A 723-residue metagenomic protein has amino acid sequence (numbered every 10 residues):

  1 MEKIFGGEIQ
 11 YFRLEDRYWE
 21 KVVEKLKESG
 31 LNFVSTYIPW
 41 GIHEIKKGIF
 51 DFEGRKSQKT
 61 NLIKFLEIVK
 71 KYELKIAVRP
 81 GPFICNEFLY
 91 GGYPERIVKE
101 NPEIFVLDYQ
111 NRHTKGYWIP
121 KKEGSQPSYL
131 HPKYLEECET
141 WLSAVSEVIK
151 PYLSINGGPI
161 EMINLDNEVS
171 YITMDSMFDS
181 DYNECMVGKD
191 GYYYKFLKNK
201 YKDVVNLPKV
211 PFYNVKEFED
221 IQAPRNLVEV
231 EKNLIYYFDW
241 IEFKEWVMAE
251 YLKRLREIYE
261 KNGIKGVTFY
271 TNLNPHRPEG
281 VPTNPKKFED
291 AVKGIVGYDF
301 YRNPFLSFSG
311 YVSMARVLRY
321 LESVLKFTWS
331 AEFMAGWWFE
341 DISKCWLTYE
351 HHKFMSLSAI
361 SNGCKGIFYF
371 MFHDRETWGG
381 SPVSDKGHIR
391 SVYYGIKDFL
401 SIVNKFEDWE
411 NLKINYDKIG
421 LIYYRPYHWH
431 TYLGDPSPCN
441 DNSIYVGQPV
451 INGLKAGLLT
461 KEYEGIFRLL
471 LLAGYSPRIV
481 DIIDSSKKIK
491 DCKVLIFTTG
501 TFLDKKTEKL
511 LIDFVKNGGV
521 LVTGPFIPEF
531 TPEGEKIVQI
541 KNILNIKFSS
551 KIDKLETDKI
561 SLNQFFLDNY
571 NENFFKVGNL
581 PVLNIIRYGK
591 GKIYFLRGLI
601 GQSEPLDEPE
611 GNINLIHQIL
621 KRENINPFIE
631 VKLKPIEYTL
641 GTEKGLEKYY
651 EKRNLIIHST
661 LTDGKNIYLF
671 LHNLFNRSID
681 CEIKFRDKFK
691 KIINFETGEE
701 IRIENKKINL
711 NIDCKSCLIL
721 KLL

Functional and structural regions predicted by a protein language model:
K3-G7, V34-T36, I76-P80, E161-L165 (+4 more regions): Hydrophobic faces of well-ordered beta-strands that scaffold small-molecule active sites in alpha/beta enzyme cores
F5-Y18, D341-L347: Active-site mouth loops of central-metabolism enzymes
F12-E28, E279-K287, Y349-S358: Short, acidic/polar
W19-P102, L255-R256, E260, F502: Aromatic-lined substrate-binding rim segments of carbohydrate-active enzymes
L26, V34, V69, V145 (+5 more regions): Conserved, mostly hydrophobic/aromatic
W40-K59, L89-I97, W118-P132, F178 (+2 more regions): Surface-exposed, active-site-proximal loop segments in enzymatic domains
V98-K287: Polysaccharide-binding and catalytic clefts of secreted carbohydrate-active enzymes
Y134, C138-E139, S146, G158-E161 (+4 more regions): Carbohydrate-binding surfaces of carbohydrate-active enzymes
